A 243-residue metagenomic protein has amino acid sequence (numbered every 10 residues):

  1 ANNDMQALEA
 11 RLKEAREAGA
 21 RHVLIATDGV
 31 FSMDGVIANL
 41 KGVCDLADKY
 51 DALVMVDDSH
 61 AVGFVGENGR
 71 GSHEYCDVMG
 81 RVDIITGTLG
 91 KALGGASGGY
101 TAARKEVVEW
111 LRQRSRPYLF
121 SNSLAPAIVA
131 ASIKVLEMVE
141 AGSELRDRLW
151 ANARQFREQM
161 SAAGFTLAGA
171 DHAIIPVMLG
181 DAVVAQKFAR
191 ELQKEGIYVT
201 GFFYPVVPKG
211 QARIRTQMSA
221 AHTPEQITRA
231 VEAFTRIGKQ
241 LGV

Functional and structural regions predicted by a protein language model:
N2-V56: Active-site phosphate-binding strand-loop segment of PLP-dependent enzymes
M5-Q6, G29-D34, A61-F64, Y118-L119 (+1 more regions): Short, small-residue-enriched loops and turns at beta-alpha junctions that line or gate enzyme active sites
N68, E74-W110: Active-site PLP attachment segment
L93-M160, F165-A168: PLP-dependent aminotransferase class I/II
D147-F156, S161-G196, V206, G210-Q211 (+1 more regions): Conserved PLP-binding catalytic core of the aspartate aminotransferase-like
K194-I197, V206-V243: PLP-dependent enzyme catalytic core of the Aspartate aminotransferase-like
